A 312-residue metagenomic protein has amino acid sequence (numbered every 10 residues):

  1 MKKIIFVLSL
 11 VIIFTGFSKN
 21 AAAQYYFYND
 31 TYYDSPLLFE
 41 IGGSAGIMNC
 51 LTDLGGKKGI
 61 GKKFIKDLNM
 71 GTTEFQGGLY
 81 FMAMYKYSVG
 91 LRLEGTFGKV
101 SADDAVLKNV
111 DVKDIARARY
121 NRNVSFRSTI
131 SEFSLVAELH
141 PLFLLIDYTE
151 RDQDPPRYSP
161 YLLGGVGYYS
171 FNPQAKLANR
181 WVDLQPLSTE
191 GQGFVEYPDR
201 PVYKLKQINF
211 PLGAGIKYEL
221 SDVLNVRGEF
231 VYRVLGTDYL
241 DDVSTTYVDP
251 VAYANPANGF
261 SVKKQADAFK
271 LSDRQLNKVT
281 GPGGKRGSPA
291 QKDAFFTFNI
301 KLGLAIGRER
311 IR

Functional and structural regions predicted by a protein language model:
K19-G42, L145-P156, P282-Q291, R308-R312: Outer-membrane beta-barrel biogenesis signature
Y28-N29, K62-D67, A118-F126, T149-R151 (+2 more regions): Extracellular loop and loop/strand-boundary signature of outer-membrane beta-barrel proteins
L37, G71-G77, T129-F133, P156-Y158 (+2 more regions): Residues that define the transmembrane beta-barrel architecture of outer-membrane proteins
G43-I47, L79-Y85, L93, L135-P141 (+4 more regions): Residues on the lipid-exposed face of transmembrane beta-strands in outer-membrane beta-barrel proteins
I47-Y80: Surface-exposed strand-loop-strand hairpins of Gram-negative outer-membrane beta-barrel proteins
C50-L51, S88-L91, L144-L145, V223-V226 (+1 more regions): Repeated loop/turn-to-beta-strand initiation elements of outer-membrane beta-barrel proteins
S88-V182, P186: Gram-negative (and chloroplast) outer-membrane scaffold detector with strong preference for beta-barrel transmembrane
S221-R312: Predominantly the C-terminal beta-signal and adjacent terminal strand-loop region of outer-membrane beta-barrel
